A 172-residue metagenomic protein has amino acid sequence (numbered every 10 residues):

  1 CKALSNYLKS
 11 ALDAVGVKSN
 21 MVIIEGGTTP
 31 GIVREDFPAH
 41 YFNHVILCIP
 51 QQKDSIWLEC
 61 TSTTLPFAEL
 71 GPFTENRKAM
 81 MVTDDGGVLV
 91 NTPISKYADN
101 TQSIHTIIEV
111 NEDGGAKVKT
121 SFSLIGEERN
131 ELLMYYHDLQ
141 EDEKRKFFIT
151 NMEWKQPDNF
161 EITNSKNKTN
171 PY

Functional and structural regions predicted by a protein language model:
K2-Y172: A sensor for short, sequence-defined functional sites
